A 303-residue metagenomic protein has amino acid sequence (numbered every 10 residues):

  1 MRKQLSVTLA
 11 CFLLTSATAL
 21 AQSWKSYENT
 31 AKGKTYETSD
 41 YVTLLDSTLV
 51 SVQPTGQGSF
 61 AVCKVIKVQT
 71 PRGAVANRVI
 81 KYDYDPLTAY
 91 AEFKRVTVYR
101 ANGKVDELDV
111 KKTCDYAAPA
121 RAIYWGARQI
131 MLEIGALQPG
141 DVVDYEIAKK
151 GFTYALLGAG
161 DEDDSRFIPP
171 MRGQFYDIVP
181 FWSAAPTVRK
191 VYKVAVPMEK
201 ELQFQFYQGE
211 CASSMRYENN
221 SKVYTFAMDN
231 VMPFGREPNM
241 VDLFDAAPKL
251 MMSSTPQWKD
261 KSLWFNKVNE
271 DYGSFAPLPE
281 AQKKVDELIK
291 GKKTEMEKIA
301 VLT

Functional and structural regions predicted by a protein language model:
M1-K25: Bacterial Sec-dependent N-terminal signal peptides
K3, A17, D85, I130-M131 (+2 more regions): Short, intrinsically disordered/low-complexity patches at protein termini and at juxtamembrane boundaries
Q22-P186, Q257: Lumenal/extracellular ectodomains and adaptor appendage modules of the eukaryotic vesicle/secretory system
S23-Y27, K150-Y154, G158-G160, P170 (+2 more regions): Secretory-pathway-linked proteins and extracytosolic
